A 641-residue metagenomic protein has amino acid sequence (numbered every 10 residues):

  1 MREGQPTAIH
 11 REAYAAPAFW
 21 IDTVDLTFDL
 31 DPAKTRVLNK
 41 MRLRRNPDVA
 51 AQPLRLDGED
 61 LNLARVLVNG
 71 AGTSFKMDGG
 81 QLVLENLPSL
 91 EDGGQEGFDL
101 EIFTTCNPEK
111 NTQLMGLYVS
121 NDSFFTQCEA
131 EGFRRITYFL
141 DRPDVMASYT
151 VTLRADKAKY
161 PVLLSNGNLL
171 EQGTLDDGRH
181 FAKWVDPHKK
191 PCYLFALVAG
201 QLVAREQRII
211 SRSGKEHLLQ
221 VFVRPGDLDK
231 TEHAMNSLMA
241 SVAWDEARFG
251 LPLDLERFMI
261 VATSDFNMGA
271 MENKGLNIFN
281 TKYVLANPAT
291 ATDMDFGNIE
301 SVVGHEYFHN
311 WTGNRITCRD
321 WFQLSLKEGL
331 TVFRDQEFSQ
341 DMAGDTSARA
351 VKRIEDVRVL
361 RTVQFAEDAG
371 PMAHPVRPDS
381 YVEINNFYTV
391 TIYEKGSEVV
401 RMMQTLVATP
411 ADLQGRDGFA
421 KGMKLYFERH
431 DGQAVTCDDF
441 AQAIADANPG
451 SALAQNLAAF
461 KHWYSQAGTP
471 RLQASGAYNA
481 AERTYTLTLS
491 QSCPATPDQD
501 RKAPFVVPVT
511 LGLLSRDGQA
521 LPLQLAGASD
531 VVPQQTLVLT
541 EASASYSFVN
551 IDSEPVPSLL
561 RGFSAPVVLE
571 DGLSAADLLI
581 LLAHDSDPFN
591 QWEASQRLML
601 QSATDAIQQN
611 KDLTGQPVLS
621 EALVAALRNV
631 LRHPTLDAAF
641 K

Functional and structural regions predicted by a protein language model:
M1-R36, Y118-S123, Q127, F139 (+2 more regions): N-terminal, polar/Ser/Thr-rich
E3, V68-N69, Q127, R154-A155 (+4 more regions): Non-catalytic accessory/interaction domains
I21-T27, G79-E85, F133-Y138, S165-N168 (+2 more regions): Short structured motifs
T23-D25, K34-K40, A51-P53, Q81 (+8 more regions): Intrinsic-disorder/low-complexity, polar/charged segments enriched in Ser/Thr/Lys/Arg/Asp/Glu/Gln
L38-D60, Y138-D141, A147-D156, D438 (+2 more regions): Surface-exposed beta-strand/loop patches in extracellular or lumenal glycoproteins
N46-S120, D141, D176-G178, V538-P555: A surface-exposed beta-strand-loop module
G97, F103-E206, R377, D587-W592: Extended, low-hydrophobicity, Ser/Thr/Pro/Gly-biased non-transmembrane segments
W184, R212-G476, T486-L487: Hydrophobic alpha-helical and helix-loop surface patches within well-folded domains that function as non-catalytic
